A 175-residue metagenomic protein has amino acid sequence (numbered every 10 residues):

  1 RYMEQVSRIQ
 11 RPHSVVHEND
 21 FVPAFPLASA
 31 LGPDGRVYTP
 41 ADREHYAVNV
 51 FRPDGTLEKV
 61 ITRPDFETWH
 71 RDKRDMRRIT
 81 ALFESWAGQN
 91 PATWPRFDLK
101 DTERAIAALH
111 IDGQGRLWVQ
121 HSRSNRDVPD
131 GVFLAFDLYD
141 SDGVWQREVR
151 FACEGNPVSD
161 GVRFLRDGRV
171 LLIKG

Functional and structural regions predicted by a protein language model:
R1-G175: Eukaryotic scaffold repeat domains enriched in small/polar residues
